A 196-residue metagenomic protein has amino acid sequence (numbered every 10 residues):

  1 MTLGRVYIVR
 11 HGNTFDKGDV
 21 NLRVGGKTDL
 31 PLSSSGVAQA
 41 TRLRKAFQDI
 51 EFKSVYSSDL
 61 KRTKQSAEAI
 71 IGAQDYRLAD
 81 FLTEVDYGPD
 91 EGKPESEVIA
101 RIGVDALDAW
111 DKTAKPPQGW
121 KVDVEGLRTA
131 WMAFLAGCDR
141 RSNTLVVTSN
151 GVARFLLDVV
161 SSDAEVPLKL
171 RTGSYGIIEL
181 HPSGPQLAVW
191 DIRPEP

Functional and structural regions predicted by a protein language model:
M1-F52, E68, P182-P196: An N-terminal RHG(E/S)-centered segment typical of histidine phosphatases
V6, R140-G151: Generic beta-sheet signal
T41-L107: Phosphate-coordination/substrate-recognition cap region in phosphate-metabolizing enzymes
I50-V55, R141-T144, V166: Short active-site oxyanion
E95-D108, G184-P196: A polyampholytic, Gly/Pro-enriched intrinsically disordered region
V104-E125: Short glycine/proline- and acidic residue-enriched helix-loop micro-motifs that form flexible lids or anion-recognition
R128, A164-A188: Domain-level recognition of soluble alpha/beta enzyme cores, biased toward histidine phosphatases/phosphomutases
